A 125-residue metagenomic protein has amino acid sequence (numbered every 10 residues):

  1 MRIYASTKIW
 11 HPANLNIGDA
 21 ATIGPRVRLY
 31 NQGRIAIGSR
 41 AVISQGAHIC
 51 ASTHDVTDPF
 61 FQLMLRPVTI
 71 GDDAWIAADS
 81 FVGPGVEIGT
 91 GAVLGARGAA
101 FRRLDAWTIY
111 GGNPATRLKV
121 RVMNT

Functional and structural regions predicted by a protein language model:
A5-I17, T22-E87, T108, N113-P114 (+1 more regions): Flexible, glycine/small-residue-enriched loop-and-beta-strand segment within the central core of proteins
A78-R102: Beta-rich strand-turn-strand
